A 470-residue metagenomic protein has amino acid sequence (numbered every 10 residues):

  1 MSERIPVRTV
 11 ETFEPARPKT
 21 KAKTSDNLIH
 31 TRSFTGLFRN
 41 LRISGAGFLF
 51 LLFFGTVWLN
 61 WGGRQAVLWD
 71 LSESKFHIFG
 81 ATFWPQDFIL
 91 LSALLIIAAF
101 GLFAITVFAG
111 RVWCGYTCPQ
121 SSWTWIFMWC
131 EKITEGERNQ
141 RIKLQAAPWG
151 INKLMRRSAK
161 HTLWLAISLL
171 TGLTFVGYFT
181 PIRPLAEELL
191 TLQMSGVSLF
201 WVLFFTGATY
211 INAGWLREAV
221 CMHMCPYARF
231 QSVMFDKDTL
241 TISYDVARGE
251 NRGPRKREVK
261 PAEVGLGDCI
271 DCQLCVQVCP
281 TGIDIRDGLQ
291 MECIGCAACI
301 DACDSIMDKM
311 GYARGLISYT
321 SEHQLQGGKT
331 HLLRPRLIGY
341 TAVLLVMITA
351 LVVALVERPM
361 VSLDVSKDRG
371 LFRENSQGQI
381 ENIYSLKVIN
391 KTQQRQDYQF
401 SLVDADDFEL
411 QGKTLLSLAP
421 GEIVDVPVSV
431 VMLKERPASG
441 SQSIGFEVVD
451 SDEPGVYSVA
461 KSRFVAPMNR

Functional and structural regions predicted by a protein language model:
S2-Y244, G249-N251, I300, A313-L345: Membrane-embedded alpha-helical bundles of multi-pass integral membrane proteins
T106-S121, A213-A228, V259-M307: Cysteine-centered iron-sulfur cluster-binding motifs in ferredoxin-type domains/subunits of redox enzymes
A350-V352, E357-S376, I380-E381, G455-R470: Long, low-complexity ectodomains and other extracytoplasmic segments of secretory-pathway proteins
Q379-Y384, V424-D425, S439-I444: Short, solvent-exposed loop/turn segments enriched in Ser/Thr/Gly
V388-T392, D450: Asparagine-centered strand-capping/turn motif at beta-strand->loop junctions
T392-D407: Short acidic, flexible loop segments centered on an aromatic residue
L410-E435: Intrinsically disordered, low-complexity Pro/Gly/Ser/Thr-rich segments with frequent PxxP/GP/PP motifs and embedded
L433-R470: Terminal connector regions
